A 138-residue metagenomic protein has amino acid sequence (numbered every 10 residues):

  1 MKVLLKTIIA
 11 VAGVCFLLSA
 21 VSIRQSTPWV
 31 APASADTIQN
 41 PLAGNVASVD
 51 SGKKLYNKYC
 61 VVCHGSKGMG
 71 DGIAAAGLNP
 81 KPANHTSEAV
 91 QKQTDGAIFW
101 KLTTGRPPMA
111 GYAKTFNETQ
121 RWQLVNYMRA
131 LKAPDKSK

Functional and structural regions predicted by a protein language model:
M1-V11: Bacterial N-terminal signal peptides that target proteins for export
I9-S19: Bacterial N-terminal signal peptides
A20-Q25: Signal peptide cleavage region of secreted peptide precursors
S26-L55: Electrostatic cytochrome c docking/interface patches
P28-V30, I73-L78: Short, flexible, mixed-charge acidic loops at enzyme active sites
V46-M69, A75, I98-T104: Sequence/structural segment immediately N-terminal to covalent heme-attachment motifs in c-type and related
M69-G70, E118: Short, non-ligating residues that shape and space the ligands of small metal-coordination modules and catalytic
N79-L131: Extracytoplasmic electron-transfer domains, predominantly the class I c-type cytochrome c fold
